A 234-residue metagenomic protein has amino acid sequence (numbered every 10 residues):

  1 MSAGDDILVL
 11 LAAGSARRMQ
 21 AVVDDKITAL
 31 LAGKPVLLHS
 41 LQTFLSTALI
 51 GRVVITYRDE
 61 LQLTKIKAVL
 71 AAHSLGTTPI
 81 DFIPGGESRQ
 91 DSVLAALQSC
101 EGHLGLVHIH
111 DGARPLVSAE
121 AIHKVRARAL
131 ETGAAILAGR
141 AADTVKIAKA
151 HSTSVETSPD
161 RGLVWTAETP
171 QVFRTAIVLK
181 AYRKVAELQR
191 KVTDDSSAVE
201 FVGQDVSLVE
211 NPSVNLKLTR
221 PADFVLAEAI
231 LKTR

Functional and structural regions predicted by a protein language model:
A3-E60: N-terminal glycine-rich phosphate-binding loop and ensuing alpha1 helix
L10, L37, A96, H110-D111 (+3 more regions): Residue-level signal for inorganic ion chemistry
L30, L116, V172, K217-L218: Short aromatic/basic micro-patch
L49-P79: Acidic donor-binding segment of Leloir-type glycosyltransferases
A71-L106: Short phosphate-binding loop-to-helix
L116-S207: Conserved core of the sugar-phosphate nucleotidyltransferase
S207-V214: Catalytic beta-strand/loop signature of glycosyltransferases that borders the donor
N215-R234: Hydrophobic helical membrane-anchoring modules
